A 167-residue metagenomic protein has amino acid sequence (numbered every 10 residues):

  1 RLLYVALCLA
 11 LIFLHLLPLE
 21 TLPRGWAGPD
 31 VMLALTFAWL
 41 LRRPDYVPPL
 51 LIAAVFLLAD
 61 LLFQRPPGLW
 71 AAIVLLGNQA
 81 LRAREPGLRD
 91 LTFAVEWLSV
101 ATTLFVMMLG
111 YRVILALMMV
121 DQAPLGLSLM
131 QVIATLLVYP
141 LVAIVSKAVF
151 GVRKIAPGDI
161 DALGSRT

Functional and structural regions predicted by a protein language model:
R1-T167: Terminal, non-globular segments
